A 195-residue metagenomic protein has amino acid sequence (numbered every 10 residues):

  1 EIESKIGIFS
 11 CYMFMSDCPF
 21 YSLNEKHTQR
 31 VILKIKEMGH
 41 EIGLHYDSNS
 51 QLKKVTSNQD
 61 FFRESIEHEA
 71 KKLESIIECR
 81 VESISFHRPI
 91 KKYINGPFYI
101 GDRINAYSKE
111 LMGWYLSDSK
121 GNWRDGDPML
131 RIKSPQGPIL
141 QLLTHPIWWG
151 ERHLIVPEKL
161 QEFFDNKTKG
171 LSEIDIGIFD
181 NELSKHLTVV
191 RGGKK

Functional and structural regions predicted by a protein language model:
E1-K26, R30-M38, N49, V55-K195: Terminal accessory/targeting
